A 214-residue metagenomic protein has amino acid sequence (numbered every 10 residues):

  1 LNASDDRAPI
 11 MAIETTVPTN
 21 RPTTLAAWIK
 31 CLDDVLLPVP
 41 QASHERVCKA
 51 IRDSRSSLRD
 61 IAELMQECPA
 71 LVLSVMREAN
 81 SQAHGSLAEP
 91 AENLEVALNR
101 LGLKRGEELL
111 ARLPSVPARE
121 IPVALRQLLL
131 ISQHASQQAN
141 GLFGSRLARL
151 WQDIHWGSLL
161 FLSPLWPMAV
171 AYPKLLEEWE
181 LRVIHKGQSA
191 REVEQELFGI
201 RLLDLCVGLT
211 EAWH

Functional and structural regions predicted by a protein language model:
A3-L176, A190-R201, V207-H214: Conserved alpha-helical "signature site" that marks functionally important helical segments or helix/loop junctions
I10, L181, H185-K186: Terminal low-complexity "docking" segments
